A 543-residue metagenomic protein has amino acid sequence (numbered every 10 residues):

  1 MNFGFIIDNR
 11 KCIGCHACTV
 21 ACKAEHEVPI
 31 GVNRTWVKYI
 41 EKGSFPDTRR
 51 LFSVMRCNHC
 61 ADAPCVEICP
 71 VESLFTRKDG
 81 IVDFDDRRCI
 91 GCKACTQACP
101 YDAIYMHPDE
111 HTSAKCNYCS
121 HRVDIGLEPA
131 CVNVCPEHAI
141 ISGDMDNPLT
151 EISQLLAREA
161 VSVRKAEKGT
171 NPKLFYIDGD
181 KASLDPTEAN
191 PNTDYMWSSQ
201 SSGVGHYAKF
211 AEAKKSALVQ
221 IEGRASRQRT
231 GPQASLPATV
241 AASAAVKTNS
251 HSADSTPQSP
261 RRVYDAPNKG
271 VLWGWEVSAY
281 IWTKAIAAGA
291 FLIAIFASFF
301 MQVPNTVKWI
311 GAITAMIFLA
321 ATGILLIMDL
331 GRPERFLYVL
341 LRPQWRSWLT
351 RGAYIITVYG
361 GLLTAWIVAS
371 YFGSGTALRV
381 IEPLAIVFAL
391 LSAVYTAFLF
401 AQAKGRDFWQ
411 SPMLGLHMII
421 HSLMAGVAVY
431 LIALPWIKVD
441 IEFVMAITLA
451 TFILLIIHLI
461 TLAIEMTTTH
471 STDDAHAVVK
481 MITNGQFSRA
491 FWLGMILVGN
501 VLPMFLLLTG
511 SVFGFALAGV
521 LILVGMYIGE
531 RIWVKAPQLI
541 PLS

Functional and structural regions predicted by a protein language model:
M1-V82, R87-I90, T96-A98, D102 (+2 more regions): Ferredoxin-type iron-sulfur electron-transfer modules and their immediate structural context
I40-R56, R87-R88, T96-A98, D102-Y264: Flanking helices and flexible, charged tails adjoining ferredoxin-like Fe-S electron-transfer domains in multi-subunit
A61, R87-G91, P108, L127 (+5 more regions): Secondary-structure capping and boundary motifs in well-ordered enzyme cores
K168, L174-I177, L330-L337, Q538-S543: Membrane-proximal soluble regions of multi-pass membrane proteins
N249-V263, K269-I295, K308-W309, A315-L325: Terminal, non-catalytic protein-protein interaction segments that mediate quaternary/complex assembly
L272-I286, S298-T306, P343-S347, Y354-V358 (+1 more regions): Long, contiguous internal "core" modules enriched in hydrophobic/ aromatic residues
I293-I355, L362: Membrane helical hairpin/interfacial module
L330-R332, K404, A463-T472, I532-S543: A cytosolic-side transmembrane-helix exit/cap motif
